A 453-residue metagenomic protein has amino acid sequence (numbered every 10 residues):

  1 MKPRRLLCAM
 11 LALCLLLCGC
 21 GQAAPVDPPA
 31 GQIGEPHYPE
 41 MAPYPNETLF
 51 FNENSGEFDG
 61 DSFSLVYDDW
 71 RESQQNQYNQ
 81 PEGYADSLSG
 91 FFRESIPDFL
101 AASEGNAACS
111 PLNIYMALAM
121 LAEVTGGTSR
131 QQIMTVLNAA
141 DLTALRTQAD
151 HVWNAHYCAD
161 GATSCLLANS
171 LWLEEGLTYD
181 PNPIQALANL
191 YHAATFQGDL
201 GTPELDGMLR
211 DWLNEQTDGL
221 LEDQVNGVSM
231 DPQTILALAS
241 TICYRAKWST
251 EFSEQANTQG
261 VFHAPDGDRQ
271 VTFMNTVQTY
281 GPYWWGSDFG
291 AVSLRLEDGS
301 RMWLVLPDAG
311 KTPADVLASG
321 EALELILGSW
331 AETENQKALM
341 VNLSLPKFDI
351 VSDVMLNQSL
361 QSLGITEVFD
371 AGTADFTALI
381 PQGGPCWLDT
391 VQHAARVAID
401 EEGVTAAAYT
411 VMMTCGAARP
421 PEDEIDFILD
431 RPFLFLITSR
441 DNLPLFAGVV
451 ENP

Functional and structural regions predicted by a protein language model:
M1-C18: Sec-dependent bacterial lipoprotein signal peptides
M10, C20, P25, Q32 (+7 more regions): Non-catalytic interaction/Regulatory regions outside core domains
L15, C20-D199: Detector for small/aliphatic-rich hydrophobic stretches
E104, C109-I114, L142-G310, T333-P420: Non-catalytic, conformational "gating/processing" segments within enzyme and secreted inhibitor domains
N106-R130, S293, P421-P453: Feature captures eukaryotic membrane-trafficking machinery centered on endolysosomal pathways and lysosome-related
I133-L137, F252-V261, P313-L323: Short Gly/aromatic-enriched secondary-structure transition segments
E251-E254, P307, D315-E321, V411-M412 (+2 more regions): Composition- and surface-driven signal marking solvent-exposed, interaction-prone regions in large proteins
P307-K337: Internal alpha/beta scaffold segment
